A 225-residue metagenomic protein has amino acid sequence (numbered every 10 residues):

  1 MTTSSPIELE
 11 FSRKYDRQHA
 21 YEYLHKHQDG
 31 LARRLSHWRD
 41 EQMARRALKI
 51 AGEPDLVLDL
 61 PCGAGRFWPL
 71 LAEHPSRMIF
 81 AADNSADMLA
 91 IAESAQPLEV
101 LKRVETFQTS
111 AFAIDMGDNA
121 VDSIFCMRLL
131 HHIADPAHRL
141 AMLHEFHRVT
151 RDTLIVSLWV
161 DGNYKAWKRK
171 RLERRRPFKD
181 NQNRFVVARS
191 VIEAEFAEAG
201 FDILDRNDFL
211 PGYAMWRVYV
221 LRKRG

Functional and structural regions predicted by a protein language model:
M1-A113, A137, I155-G225: Class I (Rossmann-like) S-adenosyl-L-methionine-dependent methyltransferase catalytic domain, capturing the SAM-binding
D55, D122, D152: Conserved acidic residues
V121, H138: Residue-level recognition of oxygen-bearing side chains
F125: A conserved beta-strand element that flanks and buttresses the S-adenosyl-L-methionine
R128-H132: Short catalytic micro-motifs in class I SAM-dependent methyltransferases
L140-D152: A short glycine-rich, Lys/Arg-flanked "PGG" loop and its adjoining helix->strand segment in the class I
